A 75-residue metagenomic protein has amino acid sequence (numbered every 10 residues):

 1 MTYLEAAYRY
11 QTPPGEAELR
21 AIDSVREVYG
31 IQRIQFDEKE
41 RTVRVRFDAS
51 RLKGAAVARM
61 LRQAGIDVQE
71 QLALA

Functional and structural regions predicted by a protein language model:
M1-P13: Short glycine-/aliphatic-rich beta-strand segments at the starts of folded cytosolic domains
M1-T2, F36-E38: Short, flexible turn/loop "capping" segments at secondary-structure junctions
A7, K39-R44, L72-A75: Short proline/glycine- and acidic-rich turn/helix-capping motifs at secondary-structure junctions
P14-I22, G54: Ser/Thr-Pro-rich, acidic low-complexity intrinsically disordered regions of eukaryotic RNA-binding
I22-D37: Short acidic amphipathic segments
I34-Q35, A64-A75: Conserved short beta-strand edge segments in small beta-sheet-based binding/regulatory domains
D48-L52: Helix N-cap motif at beta-to-alpha junctions
